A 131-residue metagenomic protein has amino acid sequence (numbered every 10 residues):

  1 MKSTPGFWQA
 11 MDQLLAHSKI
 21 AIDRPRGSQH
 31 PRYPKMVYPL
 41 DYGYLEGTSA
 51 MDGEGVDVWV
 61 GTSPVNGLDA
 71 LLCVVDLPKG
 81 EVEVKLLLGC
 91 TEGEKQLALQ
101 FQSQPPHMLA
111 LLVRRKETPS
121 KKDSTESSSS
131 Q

Functional and structural regions predicted by a protein language model:
M1-Q131: Hydrophobic N-terminal alpha-helices or hydrophobic patches in metabolic proteins across all domains of life
